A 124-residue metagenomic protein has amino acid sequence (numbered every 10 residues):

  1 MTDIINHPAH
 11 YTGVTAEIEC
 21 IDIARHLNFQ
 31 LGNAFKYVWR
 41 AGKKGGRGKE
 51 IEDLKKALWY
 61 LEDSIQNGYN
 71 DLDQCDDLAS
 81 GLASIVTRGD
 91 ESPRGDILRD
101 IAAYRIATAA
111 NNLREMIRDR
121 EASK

Functional and structural regions predicted by a protein language model:
M1-K124: Intrinsically disordered, low-complexity regulatory regions that flank transcription factor DNA-binding cores
